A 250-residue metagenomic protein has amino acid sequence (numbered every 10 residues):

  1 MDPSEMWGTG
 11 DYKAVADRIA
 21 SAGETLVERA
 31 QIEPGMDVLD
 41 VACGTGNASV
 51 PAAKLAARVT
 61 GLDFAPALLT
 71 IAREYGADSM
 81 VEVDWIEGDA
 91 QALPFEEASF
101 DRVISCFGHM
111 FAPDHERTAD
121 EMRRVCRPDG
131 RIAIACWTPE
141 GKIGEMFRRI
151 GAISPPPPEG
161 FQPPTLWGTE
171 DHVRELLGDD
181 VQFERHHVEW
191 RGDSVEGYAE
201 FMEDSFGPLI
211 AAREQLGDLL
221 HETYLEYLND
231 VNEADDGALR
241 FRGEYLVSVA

Functional and structural regions predicted by a protein language model:
M1-M36, N47, P51, I71 (+5 more regions): Conserved class I S-adenosyl-L-methionine
R18-I19, T45-N47, L166-L176, D180-A250: Conserved Class I S-adenosyl-L-methionine
Q31-E33, K54, P113, R127 (+1 more regions): Short conserved AdoMet
D37-V41, T45-A92, R117: Class I SAM-dependent methyltransferase SAM/SAH-binding core
Q91-R102: A short acidic, Gly/Pro-enriched loop at the edge of an enzyme's catalytic core that lines a small-molecule cofactor
R102-H115: A short SAM/SAH-binding and catalytic strip from SAM-dependent methyltransferases
E116-R117, R123, R127-D193, L209-R213: Conserved catalytic/acceptor-binding region of the Class I
